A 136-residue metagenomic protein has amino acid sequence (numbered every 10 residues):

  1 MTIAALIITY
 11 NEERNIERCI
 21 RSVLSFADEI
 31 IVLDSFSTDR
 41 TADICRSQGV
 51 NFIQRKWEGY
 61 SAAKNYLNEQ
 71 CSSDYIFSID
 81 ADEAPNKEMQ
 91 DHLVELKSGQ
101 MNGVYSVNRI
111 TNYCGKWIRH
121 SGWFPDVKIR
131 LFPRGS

Functional and structural regions predicted by a protein language model:
M1-S22: N-proximal low-complexity "stem/linker" segments adjacent to membrane-targeting elements
E17, D39-Q48, E88-M89: Acidic helix N-cap motif at the loop->helix transition within catalytic regions of sugar-transfer enzymes
R21-I30: Short, acidic, metal-binding catalytic loop of nucleotide-sugar glycosyltransferases
S22, D34-D43, D80: A conserved acidic beta->alpha catalytic loop
F26, Q48-G49, V127: Short, structured coil segments at secondary-structure junctions
A42-Q70: Conserved donor nucleotide-binding strand/loop of the catalytic core
S61-N68, D74-I79, N86-S136: Catalytic-site signature of metal-activated, phosphate-bearing donor transferases, centered on the GT-A/GT-A-like
